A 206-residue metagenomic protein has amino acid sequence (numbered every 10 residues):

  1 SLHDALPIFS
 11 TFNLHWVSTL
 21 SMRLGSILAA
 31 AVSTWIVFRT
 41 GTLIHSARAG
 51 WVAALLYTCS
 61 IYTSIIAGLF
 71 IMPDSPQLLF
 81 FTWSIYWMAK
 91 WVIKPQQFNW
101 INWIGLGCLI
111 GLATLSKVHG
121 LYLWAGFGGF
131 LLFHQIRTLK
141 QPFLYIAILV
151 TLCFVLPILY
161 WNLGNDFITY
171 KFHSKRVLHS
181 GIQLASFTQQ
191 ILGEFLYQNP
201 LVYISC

Functional and structural regions predicted by a protein language model:
A5-P7, F12-V32, F70: Loop-to-helix entry region of an early transmembrane alpha helix in multi-pass inner-membrane enzymes
L20, L24-I44, W83-W87: Transmembrane-helix motifs of polytopic, lipid-linked glycan transferases
L24-V32, C59, S75-W83, W124-A125: Membrane-embedded alpha-helical segments of multi-pass membrane proteins, especially the transmembrane helices
I36, L56, P76-K94, G105-I110: Specific aromatic-rich, kink-prone transmembrane helix
A53-C59, I110, T114, G128: Short helix- or helix-capping micro-motifs that position conserved polar/aromatic residues at function-defining sites
G68-P76: Short acidic/glycine- and proline-prone juxtamembrane loop motifs at membrane-interface regions of multi-pass membrane
K90-G111, Q141-Y145, L149: Short hydrophobic alpha-helices at membrane interfaces in multi-pass membrane enzymes
L112, W124-C206: Transmembrane-lumen/periplasm boundary regions of multi-pass, lipid-linked membrane glycan transferases
